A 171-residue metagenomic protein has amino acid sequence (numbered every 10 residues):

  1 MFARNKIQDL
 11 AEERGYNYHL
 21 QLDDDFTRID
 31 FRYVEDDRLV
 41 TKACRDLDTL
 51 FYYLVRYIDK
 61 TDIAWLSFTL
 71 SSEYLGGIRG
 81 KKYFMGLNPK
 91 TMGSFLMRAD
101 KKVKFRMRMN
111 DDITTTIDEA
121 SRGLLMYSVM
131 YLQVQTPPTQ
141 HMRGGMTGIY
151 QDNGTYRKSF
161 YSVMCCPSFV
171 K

Functional and structural regions predicted by a protein language model:
M1-L22, T27-V40: Active-site-proximal specificity loops/subdomain of glycosyltransferases
A11-E12, H19, V55-I58, A120 (+1 more regions): N-terminal cationic-hydrophobic initiation segments that often serve targeting/anchoring roles
Y18-L22, A64-T69, M126-M130: A structural signal for short, well-ordered beta-strand segments and their strand-loop junctions that often border
D25, S72, Q133-V134: Conserved beta-strand edge residues that scaffold enzyme active sites
R28-I113, D118: Conserved catalytic core of nucleotide-sugar-dependent glycosyltransferases
M107-K171: C-terminal catalytic/acceptor-binding lobe
